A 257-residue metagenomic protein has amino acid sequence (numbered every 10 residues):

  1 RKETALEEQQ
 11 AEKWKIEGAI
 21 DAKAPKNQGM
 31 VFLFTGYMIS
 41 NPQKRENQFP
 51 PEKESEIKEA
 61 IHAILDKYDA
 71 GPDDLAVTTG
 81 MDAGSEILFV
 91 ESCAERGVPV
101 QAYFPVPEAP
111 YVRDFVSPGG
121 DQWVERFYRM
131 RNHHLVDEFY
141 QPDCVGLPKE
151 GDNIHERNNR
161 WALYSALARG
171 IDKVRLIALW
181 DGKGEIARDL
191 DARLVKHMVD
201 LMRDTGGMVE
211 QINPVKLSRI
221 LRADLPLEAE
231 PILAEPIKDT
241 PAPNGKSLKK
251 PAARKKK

Functional and structural regions predicted by a protein language model:
R1-A5: Alpha-helical protein-protein interaction scaffolds
L6-I237: Acidic/glycine-enriched connector segments
D239-K257: Intrinsically disordered, polybasic Lys/Arg-rich low-complexity tracts
